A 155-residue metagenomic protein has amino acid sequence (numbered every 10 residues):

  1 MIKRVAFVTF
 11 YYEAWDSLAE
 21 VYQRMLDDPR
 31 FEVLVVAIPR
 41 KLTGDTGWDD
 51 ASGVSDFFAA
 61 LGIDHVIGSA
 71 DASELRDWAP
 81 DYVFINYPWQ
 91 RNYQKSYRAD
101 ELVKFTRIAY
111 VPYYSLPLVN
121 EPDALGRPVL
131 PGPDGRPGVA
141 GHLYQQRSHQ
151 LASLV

Functional and structural regions predicted by a protein language model:
M1-R4: Non-catalytic membrane-proximal stalk/linker segments that position and tether the catalytic domains
A6-V155: Active-site and donor-binding regions of nucleotide-sugar-utilizing enzymes
